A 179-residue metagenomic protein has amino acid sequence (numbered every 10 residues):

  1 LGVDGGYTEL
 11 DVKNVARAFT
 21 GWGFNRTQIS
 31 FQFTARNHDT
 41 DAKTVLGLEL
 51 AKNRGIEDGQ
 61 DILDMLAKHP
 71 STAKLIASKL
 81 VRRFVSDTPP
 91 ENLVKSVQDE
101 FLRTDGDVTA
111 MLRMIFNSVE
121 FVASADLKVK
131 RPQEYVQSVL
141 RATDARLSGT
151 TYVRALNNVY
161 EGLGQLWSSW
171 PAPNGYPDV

Functional and structural regions predicted by a protein language model:
L1-P90: Non-catalytic, conformational "gating/processing" segments within enzyme and secreted inhibitor domains
Q28, M111-L112: Short loop/turn and capping residues at structural boundaries
H69, A73, A77-T104, L112-V179: Flexible, low-complexity segments enriched for small/polar residues
